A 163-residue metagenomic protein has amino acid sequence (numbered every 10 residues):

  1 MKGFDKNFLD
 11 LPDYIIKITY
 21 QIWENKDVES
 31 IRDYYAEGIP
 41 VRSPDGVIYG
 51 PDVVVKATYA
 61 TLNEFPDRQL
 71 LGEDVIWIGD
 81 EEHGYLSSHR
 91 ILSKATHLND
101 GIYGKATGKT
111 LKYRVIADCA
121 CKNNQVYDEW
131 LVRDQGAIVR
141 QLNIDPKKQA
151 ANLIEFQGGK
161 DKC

Functional and structural regions predicted by a protein language model:
M1-C163: C-terminal and inter-domain tail/linker signature
